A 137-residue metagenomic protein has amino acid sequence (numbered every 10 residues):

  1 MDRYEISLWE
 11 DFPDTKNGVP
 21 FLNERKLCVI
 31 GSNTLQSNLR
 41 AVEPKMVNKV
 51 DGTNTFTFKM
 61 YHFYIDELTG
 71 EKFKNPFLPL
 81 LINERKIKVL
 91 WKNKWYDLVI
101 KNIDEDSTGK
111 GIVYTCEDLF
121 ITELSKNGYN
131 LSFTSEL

Functional and structural regions predicted by a protein language model:
M1-L39: Polar/acidic, low-complexity leader/linker segments enriched in S/T/G and N/D
W9-D11, Y61, L90: Predominantly extracellular/luminal cell-surface or secreted proteins
G18, K26, S32, G52-T53 (+5 more regions): Intrinsic-disorder/low-complexity loop/linker signature
L35-N48, I100-D106: Short amphipathic beta-strand and strand-loop transition segments with alternating hydrophobic
L39-V42, F56, I87: Conserved beta-strand core positions
R40, P44, T69, P79-L81: Bimodal "functional hotspot" detector
M46-G70, G109-L124: Oligomerization/assembly interface segments of phage tail-like spikes and tubes
K72-L137: Surface-exposed cap/loop segments at beta↔alpha junctions
